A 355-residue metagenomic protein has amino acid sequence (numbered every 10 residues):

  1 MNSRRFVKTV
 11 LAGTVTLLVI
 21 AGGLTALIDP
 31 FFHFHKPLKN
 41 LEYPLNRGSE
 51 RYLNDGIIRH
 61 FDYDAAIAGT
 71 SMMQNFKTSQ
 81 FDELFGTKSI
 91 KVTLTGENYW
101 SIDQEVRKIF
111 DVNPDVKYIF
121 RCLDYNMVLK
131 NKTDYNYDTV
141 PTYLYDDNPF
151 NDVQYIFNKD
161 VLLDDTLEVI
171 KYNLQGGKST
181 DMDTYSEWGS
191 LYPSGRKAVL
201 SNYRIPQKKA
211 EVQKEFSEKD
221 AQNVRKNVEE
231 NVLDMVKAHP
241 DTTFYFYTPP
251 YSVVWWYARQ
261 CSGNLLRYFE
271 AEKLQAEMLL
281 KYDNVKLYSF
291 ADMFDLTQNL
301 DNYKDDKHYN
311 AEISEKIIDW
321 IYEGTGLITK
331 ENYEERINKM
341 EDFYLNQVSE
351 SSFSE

Functional and structural regions predicted by a protein language model:
K8-D29: Hydrophobic membrane-insertion alpha-helices, especially the h-region of bacterial N-terminal signal peptides
I28-R51: Alpha-helical transmembrane signal-anchor/signal-peptide segments
L45-G69: Short extracytoplasmic
A68, M72-V153: Membrane-embedded segments
D103, Q222-V232, N264-E277: Well-ordered, non-membrane alpha-helical segments in soluble/globular domains
C122-L123, K132, N136-D241, E334-E355: Secreted/periplasmic serine-hydrolase-like ester/acetyl group-modifying domain
V236-C261, S289: Active-site segments of SGNH/GDSL-like serine hydrolases that catalyze O-acetyl group transfer/hydrolysis on lipids
N264, K273-E355: C-terminal regions of proteins
